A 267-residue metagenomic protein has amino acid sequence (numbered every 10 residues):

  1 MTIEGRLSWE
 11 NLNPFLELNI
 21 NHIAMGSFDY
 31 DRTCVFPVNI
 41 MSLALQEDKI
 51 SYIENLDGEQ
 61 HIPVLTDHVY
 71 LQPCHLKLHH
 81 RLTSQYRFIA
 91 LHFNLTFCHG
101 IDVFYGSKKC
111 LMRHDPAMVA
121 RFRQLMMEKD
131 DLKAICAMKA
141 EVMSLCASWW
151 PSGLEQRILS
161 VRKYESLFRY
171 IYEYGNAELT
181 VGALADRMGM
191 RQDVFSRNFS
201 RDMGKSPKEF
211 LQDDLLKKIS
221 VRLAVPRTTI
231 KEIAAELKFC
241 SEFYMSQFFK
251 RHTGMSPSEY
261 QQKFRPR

Functional and structural regions predicted by a protein language model:
M1-L18, E128: A short, N-terminal "cap"/entry segment at the start of jelly-roll beta-barrel domains of the cupin/DSBH fold
N13-K109: N-terminal regulatory/effector-sensing and dimerization cores that precede helix-turn-helix DNA-binding domains
D67-H68, L91, F195, I219 (+1 more regions): Short hydrophobic/aromatic patches on the structural cores and recognition surfaces of FHA
R87-T96, R113-N176, A183-S196: An amphipathic alpha-helical interaction segment
M126-D130, I171, L211, L223 (+1 more regions): Hydrophobic residues in alpha-helical segments
R162-Y170, L211, K217-V221: Pre-recognition alpha-helix immediately N-terminal to the DNA-recognition helix within helix-turn-helix or winged-helix
V181-L216, A224, T228, E232-K263: Basic/polar phosphate-binding segments, predominantly the helix-turn-helix DNA-binding elements of transcriptional
